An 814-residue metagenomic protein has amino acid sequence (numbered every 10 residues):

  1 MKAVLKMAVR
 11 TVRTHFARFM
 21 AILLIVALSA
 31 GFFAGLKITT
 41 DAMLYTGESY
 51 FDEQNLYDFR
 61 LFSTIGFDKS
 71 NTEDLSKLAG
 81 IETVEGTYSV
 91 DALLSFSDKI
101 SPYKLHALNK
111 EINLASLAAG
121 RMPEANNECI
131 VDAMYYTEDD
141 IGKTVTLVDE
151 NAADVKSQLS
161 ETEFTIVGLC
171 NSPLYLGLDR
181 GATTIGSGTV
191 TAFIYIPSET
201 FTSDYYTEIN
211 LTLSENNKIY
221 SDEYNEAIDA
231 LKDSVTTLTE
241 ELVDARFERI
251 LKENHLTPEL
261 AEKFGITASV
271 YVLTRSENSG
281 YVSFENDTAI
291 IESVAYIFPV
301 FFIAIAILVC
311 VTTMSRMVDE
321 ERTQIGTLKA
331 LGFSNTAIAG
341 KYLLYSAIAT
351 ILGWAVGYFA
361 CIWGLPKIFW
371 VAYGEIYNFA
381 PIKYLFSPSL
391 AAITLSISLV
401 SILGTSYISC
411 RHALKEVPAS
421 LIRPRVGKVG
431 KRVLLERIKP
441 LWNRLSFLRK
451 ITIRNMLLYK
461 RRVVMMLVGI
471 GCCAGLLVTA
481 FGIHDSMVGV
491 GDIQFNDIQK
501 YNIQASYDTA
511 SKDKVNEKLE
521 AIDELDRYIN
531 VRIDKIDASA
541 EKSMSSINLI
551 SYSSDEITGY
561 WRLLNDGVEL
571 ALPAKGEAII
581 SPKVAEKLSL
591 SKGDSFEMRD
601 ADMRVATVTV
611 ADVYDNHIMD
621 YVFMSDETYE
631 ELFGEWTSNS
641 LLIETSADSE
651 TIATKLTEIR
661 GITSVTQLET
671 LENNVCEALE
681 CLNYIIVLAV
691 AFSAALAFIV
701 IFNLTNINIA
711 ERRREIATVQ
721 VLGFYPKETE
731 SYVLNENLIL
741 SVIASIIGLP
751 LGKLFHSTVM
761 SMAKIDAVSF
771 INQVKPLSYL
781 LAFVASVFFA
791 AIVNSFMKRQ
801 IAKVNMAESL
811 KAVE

Functional and structural regions predicted by a protein language model:
M1-A21, D319-A337, W363-A391, G404-C472 (+5 more regions): Feature of multi-pass inner-membrane transport and sensor proteins that recognizes transmembrane helices together
K2-A306, R316, N335, E375 (+4 more regions): Membrane transport/envelope proteins' first extracytoplasmic loop
M7, T11-A17, L308-I348, N683 (+1 more regions): Interfacial "coupling" helices/loops that link adjacent transmembrane helices in transporter permeases
A8, V12, L23-A27, V300-I303 (+11 more regions): Residue-level signature of the transmembrane alpha-helical core of multi-pass small-molecule transporters
L61, F447-K575, I579-K583, S591-D594 (+1 more regions): Juxtamembrane segments of multi-pass membrane proteins
S293-F301, G332-A349, L403-I422, V687-F692 (+1 more regions): Hydrophobic alpha-helical transmembrane segments
I307, V311-R316, E321-T323, A347-F379 (+5 more regions): Small-residue-rich transmembrane alpha-helices
S638-I643, K655-S761, I765-N772, S778-V787 (+2 more regions): C-terminal transmembrane helical bundles of large multi-pass transporters and their helix-start/helix-kink determinants
